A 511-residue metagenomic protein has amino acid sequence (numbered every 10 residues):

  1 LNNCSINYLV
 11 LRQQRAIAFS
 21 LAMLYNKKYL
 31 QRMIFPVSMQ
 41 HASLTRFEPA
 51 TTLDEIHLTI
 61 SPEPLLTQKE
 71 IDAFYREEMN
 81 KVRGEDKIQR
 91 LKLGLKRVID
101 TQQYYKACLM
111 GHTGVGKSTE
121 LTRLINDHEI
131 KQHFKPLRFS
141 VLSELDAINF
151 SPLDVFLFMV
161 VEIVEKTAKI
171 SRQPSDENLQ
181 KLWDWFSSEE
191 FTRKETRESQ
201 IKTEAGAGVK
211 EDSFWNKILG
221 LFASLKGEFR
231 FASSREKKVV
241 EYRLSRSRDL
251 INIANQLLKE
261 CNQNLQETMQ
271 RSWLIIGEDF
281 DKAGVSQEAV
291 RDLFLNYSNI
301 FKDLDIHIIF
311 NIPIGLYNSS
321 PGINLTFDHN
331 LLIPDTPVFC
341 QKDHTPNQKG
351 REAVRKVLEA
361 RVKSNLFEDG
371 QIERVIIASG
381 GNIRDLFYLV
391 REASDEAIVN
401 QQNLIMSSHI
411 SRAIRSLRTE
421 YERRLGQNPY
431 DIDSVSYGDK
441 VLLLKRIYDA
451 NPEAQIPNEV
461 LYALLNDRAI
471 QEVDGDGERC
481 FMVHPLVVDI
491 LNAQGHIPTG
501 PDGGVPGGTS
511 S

Functional and structural regions predicted by a protein language model:
V10, A16-A18, A22: Acidic, Ala/Val/Gly-enriched low-complexity intrinsically disordered segments
Y25, L30-I130, S511: Walker A/P-loop-proximal flanking segment of P-loop NTPase domains
A42-T45, I405-S511: C-terminal leucine-rich, beta-strand-based interaction scaffolds used for sensing/assembly
E55, K238-S245, D249-I372, I376: The catalytic "switch" region of P-loop NTPases
Y105-K106, G111-Q270: P-loop NTPase nucleotide-binding core
E120-L121, I148-P152, G284-A289, S319-N324 (+1 more regions): A short acidic (Asp/Glu
E368-R423: Amphipathic alpha-helical "lid/sensor" segments that cap RecA-like P-loop NTPase cores
